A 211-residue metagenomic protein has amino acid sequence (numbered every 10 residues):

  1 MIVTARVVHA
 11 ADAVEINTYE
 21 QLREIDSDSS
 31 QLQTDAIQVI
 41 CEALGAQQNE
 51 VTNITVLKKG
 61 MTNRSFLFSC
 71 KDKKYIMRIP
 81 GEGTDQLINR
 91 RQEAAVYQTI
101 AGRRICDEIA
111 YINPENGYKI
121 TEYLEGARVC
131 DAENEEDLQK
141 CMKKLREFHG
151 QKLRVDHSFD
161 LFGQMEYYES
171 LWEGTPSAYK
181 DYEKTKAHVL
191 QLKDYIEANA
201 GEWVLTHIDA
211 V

Functional and structural regions predicted by a protein language model:
M1-C41: Conserved alpha/beta core of the MobA/IspD/sugar-nucleotide pyrophosphorylase nucleotidyltransferase superfamily
I2-T4, N53, E108: Conserved beta-strand segments of alpha/beta enzyme cores
E15, E50, G83-Q86: Alpha-helix N-cap/loop-to-helix initiation residues
E15, R78, E93, H207-D209: Acidic active-site catalytic centers that drive phospho-/nucleotidyl reactions and related ester hydrolyses
L22, I37, Y97, L145 (+1 more regions): A general structural signal for well-ordered alpha-helical segments in protein cores
Q33-N53, L153-D209: An alpha-helical support segment within catalytic cores of ATP-dependent transferases
T55-F162, P176-K184, N199: ATP-binding pocket architecture of kinase catalytic cores
G60, I208-V211: A short acidic Gly-Thr/Ser loop motif
